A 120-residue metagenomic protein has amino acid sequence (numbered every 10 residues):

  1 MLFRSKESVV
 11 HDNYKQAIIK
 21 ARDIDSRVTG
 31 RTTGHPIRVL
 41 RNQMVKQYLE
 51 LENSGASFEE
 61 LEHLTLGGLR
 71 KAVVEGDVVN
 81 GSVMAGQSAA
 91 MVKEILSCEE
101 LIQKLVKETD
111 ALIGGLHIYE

Functional and structural regions predicted by a protein language model:
F3-E120: Conserved active-site-proximal phosphate/metal-binding subdomains
